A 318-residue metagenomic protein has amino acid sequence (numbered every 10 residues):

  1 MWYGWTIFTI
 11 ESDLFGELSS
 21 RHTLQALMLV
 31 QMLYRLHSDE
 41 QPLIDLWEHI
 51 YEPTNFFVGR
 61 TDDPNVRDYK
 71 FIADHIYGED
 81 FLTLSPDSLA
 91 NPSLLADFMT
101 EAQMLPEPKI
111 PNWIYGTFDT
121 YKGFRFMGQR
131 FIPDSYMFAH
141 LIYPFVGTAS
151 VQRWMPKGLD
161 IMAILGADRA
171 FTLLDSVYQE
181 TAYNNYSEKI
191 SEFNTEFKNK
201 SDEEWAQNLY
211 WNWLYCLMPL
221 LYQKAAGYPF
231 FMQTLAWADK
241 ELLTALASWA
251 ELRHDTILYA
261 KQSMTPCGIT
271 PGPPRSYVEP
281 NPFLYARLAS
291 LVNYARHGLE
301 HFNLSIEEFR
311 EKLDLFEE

Functional and structural regions predicted by a protein language model:
M1-E318: Polar/charged low-complexity regulatory segments
